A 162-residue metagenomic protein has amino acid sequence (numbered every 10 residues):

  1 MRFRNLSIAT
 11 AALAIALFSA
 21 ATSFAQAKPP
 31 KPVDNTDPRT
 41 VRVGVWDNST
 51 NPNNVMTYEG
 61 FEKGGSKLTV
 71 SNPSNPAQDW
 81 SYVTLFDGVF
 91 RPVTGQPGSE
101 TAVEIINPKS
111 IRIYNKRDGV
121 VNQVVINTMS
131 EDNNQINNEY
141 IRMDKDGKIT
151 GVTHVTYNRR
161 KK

Functional and structural regions predicted by a protein language model:
M1-A11: Bacterial N-terminal signal peptides that target proteins for export
T10-A20: Bacterial N-terminal signal peptides
A21-A25: Sec/Tat signal peptide C-region and signal peptidase I cleavage site
Q26-K162: Hydrophobic small-molecule pocket/channel-lining residues, especially in calycin-type beta-barrels
